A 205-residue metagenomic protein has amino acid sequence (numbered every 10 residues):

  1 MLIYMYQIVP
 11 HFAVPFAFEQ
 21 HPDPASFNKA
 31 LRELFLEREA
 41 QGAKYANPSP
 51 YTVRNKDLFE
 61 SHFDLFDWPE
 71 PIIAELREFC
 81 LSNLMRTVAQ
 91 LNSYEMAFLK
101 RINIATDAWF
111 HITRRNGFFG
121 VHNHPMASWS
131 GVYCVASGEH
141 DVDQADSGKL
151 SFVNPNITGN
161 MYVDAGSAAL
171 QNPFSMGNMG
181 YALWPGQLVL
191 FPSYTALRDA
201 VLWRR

Functional and structural regions predicted by a protein language model:
L2-S93, F118: Non-heme Fe(II)/2-oxoglutarate
Y6-P10, V189, D199: Karyopherin-beta/Importin-beta family HEAT-repeat alpha-solenoid scaffold
V9-F12, R101-N103, H124, D143-A145: A generic structural signal for short, non-catalytic loop/turn and secondary-structure boundary residues
Q90-E95, G138-V142: Alpha-helix termini
L91-R115: Hydrophobic beta-strand-centered segment that forms part of the acyl-chain substrate-binding groove
D107-L190, A200: Catalytic core of non-heme Fe(II) oxygenases with the double-stranded beta-helix
P192-Y194: Alpha-helical hinge/cap motifs
A196, A200-R205: Ligand-binding loop in jelly-roll beta-barrel domains
